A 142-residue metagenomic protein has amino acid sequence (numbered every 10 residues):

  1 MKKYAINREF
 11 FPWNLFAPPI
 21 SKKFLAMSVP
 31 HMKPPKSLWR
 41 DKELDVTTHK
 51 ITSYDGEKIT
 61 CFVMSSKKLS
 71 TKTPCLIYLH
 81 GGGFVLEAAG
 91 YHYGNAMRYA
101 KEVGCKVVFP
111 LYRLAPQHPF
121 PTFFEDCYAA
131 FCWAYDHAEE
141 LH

Functional and structural regions predicted by a protein language model:
M1-S66: A glycine/proline-hinged amphipathic helix-loop "lid/cap" segment that gates access to hydrophobic ligand pockets
T47-H49, I77, V108: Hydrophobic/aromatic beta-strand patches that form the interior of the parallel beta-sheet core in alpha/beta enzyme
S65, Y93-R98: Short, charged beta->alpha transition segments
K72-G83: Short beta-strand element of the alpha/beta-hydrolase
C75, G104-V108, R113: A fold-wide structural signal in alpha/beta-hydrolase
H80, L86-E87, Y91: Conserved AMP-binding/adenylate-forming
A88-A89, N95-A96, F109-H142: Catalytic nucleophile-loop/oxyanion-hole region of alpha/beta-hydrolase and closely related hydrolase-like folds
